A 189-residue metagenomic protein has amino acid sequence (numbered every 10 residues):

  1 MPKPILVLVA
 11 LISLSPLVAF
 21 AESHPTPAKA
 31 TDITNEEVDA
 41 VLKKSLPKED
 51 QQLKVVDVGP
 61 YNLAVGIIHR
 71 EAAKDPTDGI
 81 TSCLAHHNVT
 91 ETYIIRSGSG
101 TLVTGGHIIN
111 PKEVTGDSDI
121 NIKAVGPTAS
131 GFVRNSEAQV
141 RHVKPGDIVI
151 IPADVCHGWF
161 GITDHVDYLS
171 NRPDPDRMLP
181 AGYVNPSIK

Functional and structural regions predicted by a protein language model:
M1-V7: Bacterial N-terminal signal peptides that target proteins for export
V7-P16: Bacterial N-terminal signal peptides
F20-H87, Y183-K189: A short, N-terminal "cap"/entry segment at the start of jelly-roll beta-barrel domains of the cupin/DSBH fold
C83-A85, E91-I94, V140-R141, I148-V149: His/acidic/aromatic-lined binding-pocket segments of jelly-roll/cupin-type domains and related regulatory beta-sandwich
H87-G106, G116-G131: Short, conserved beta-strand element in jelly-roll/cupin
V133-A138: Short alpha-helix capping/helix-loop boundary micro-motifs
H142-T163: Conserved metal-binding segment of the jelly-roll/cupin
D164-G182: A short hydrophobic beta-strand segment most commonly corresponding to one strand of the jelly-roll/cupin
